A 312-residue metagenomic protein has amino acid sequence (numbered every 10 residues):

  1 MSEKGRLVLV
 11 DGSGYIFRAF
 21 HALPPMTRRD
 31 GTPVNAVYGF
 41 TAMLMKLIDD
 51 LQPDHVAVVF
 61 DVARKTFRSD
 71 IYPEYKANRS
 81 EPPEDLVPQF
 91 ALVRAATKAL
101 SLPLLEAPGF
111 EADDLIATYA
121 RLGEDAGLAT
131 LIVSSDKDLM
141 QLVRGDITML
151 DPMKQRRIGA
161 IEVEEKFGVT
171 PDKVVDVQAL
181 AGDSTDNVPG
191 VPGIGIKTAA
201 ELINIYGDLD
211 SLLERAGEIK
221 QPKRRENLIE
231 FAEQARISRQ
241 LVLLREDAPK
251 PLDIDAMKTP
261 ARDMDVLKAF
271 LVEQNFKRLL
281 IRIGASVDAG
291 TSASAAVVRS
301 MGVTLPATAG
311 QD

Functional and structural regions predicted by a protein language model:
M1-A57, D61-I71, R79: Non-catalytic, usually N-terminal nucleic-acid engagement modules in DNA/RNA processing proteins
S2-E3, M26-T27, A77-P251: Extended two-metal-dependent nuclease catalytic cores across DNA- and RNA-processing enzymes
G14-Y15, A63-T66, K137-L139, K154 (+1 more regions): Conserved nucleotide-binding/hydrolysis micro-motifs of P-loop NTPases
I16, A36-V37, L47-L51, Q89-L100 (+2 more regions): Basic, polar low-complexity surface loops/patches
A22-P33, T97-A107, R299, L305-D312: Short, basic, glycine/proline-bearing loop/turn elements
H55-A57, G109-E111, S135, Q311-D312: Conserved DEDDh/DEDDy metal-dependent 3′-5′ exonuclease domain
E230, D253, M257-P260: C-terminal structured "cap/appendage" subdomains that terminate the fold
M257-D312: Long, highly charged low-complexity segments
